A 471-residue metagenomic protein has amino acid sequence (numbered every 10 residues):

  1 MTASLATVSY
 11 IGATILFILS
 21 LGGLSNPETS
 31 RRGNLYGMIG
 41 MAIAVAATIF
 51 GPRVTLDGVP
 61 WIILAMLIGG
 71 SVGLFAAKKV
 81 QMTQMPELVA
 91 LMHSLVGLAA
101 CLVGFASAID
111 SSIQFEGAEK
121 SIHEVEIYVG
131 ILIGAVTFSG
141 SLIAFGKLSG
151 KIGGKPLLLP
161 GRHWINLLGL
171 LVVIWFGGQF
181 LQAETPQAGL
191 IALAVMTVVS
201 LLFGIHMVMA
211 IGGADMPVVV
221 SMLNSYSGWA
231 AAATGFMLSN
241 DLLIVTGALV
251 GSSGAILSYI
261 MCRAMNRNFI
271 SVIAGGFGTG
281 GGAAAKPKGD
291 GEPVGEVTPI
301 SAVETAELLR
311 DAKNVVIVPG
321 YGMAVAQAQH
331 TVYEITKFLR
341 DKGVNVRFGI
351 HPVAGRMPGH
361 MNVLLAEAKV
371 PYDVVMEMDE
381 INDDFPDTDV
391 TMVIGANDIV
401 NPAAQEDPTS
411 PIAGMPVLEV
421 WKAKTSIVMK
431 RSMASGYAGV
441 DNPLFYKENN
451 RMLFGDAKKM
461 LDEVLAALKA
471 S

Functional and structural regions predicted by a protein language model:
M1-T14, G51-S71, H123-F138, P186-V199: Structural signature of hydrophobic alpha-helical transmembrane segments
T14-I18, I39-T48, W61, A65-G69 (+11 more regions): Alpha-helical transmembrane segments in multi-pass membrane proteins
L16-T29, G70-V89, S141-P156, F203-M216 (+1 more regions): C-terminal ends of transmembrane helices
R31-G40, P60-L64, Q84-V96, P156-L167 (+1 more regions): Cytoplasmic-side transmembrane-helix entry/capping segments in multi-pass membrane proteins
T48-I63, F75-Q84, C101-A118, A183-T185: Transmembrane alpha-helix boundary signature
A106-A118, Q182-Q187, V218, S225-V245: Transmembrane helix-loop junctions at the membrane interface of multipass transporters and ion channels
L249-A312: Membrane-interfacial segments at transmembrane helix termini in multi-pass membrane proteins
P293-S471: Structured cytosolic domains appended to multi-pass membrane proteins
